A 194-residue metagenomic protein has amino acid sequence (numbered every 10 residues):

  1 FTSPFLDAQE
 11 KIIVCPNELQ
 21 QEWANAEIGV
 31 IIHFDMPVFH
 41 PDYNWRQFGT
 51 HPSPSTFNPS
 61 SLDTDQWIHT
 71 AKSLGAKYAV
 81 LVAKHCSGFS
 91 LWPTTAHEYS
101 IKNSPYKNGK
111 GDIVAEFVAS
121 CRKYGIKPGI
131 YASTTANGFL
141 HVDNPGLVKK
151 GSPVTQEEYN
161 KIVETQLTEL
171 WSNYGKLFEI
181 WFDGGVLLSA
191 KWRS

Functional and structural regions predicted by a protein language model:
F1-S3: Bacterial N-terminal signal peptides
F5-S194: Mature catalytic domains of secreted/periplasmic carbohydrate-active enzymes
